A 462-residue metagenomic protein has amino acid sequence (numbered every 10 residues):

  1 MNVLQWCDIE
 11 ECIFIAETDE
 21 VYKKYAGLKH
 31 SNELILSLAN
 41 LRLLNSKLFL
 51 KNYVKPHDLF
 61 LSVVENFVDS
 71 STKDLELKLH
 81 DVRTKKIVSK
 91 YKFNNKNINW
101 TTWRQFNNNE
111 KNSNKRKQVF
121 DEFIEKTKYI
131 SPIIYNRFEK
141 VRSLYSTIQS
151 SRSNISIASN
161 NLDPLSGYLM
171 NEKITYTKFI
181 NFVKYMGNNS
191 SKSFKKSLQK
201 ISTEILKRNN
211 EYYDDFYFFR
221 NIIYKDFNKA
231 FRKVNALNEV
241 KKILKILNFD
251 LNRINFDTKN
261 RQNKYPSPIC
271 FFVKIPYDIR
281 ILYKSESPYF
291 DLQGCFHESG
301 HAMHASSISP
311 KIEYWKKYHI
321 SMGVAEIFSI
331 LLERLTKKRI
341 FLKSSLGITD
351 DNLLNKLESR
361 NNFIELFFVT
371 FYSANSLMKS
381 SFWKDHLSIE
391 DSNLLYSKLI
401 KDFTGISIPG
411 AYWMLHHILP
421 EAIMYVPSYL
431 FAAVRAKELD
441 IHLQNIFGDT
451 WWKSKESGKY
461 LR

Functional and structural regions predicted by a protein language model:
M1-D226, T450-W451, S457: A well-structured
C12-H30, L34-A39, L43-V54, I155 (+4 more regions): C-terminal, non-catalytic "cap/extension" segments appended to globular domains
S150, N160, Y283-I308, E326-E333: Active-site recognition of the HExxH zinc-binding catalytic motif
N221-I275: Auxiliary, metal-adjacent structural segments of Zn-dependent hydrolase domains
F227-N235, P276-C295: Short pre-active-site segment immediately N-terminal to the catalytic Zn-binding motif
T258-R261, Y265, I275, E298-S307 (+1 more regions): Alpha-helical recognition segments enriched in aromatics with Gly/Pro capping that present substrate-recognition
I308, H319-L357: Post-HExxH zinc-binding segment in Zn-dependent metallohydrolases
K316-F328, I364-F367, I423-Y429: Active-site metal-coordination segments of metallo-dependent hydrolases
